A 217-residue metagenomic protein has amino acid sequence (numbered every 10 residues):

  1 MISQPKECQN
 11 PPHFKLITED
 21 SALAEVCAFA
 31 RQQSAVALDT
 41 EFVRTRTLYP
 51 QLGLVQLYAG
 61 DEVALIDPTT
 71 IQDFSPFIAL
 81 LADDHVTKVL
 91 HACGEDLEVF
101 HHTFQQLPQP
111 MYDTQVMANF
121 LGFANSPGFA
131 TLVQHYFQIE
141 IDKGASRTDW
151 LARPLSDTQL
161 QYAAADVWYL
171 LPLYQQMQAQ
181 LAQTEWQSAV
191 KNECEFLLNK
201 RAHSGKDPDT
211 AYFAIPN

Functional and structural regions predicted by a protein language model:
M1-N217: DEDD superfamily 3′-5′ metal-dependent exonuclease/proofreading module
